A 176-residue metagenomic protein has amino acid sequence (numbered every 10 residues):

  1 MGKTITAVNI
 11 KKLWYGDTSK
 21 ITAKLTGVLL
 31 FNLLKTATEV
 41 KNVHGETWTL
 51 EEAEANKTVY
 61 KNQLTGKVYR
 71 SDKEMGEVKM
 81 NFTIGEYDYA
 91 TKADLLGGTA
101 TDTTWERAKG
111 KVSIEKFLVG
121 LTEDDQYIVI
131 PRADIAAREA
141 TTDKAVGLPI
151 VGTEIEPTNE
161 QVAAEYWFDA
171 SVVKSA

Functional and structural regions predicted by a protein language model:
G2-Y87, P131-A145: Solvent-exposed edge beta-strands and adjacent loop segments that serve as assembly or binding interfaces
K20-V40, G98-W105, E160-F168, K174-S175: Short secondary-structure boundary segments
L50, S71, D102-T103, P157: Basic, gly/Ser/Thr/Pro-rich low-complexity segments located predominantly at protein N termini
A53-A55, G85-Y89, E123-D125, I155-T158: Generic structural motif
K79-T83, F117-V119, P149-V151: Beta-strand secondary-structure signal
I84-R107: Charged, amphipathic alpha-helical segments
T103-E139: Acidic, glycine-rich flexible loop segments
D124-A176: Mixed-charge, glycine-accented linear interaction segment located at domain edges/termini
